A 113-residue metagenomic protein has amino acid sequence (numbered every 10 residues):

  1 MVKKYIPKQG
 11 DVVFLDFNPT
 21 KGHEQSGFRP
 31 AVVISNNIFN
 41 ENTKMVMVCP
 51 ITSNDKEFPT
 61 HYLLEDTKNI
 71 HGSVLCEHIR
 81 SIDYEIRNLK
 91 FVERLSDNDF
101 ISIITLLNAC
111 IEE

Functional and structural regions predicted by a protein language model:
M1-E113: Conserved functional hotspots at enzyme active or ligand-binding sites that engage polyanionic ligands
